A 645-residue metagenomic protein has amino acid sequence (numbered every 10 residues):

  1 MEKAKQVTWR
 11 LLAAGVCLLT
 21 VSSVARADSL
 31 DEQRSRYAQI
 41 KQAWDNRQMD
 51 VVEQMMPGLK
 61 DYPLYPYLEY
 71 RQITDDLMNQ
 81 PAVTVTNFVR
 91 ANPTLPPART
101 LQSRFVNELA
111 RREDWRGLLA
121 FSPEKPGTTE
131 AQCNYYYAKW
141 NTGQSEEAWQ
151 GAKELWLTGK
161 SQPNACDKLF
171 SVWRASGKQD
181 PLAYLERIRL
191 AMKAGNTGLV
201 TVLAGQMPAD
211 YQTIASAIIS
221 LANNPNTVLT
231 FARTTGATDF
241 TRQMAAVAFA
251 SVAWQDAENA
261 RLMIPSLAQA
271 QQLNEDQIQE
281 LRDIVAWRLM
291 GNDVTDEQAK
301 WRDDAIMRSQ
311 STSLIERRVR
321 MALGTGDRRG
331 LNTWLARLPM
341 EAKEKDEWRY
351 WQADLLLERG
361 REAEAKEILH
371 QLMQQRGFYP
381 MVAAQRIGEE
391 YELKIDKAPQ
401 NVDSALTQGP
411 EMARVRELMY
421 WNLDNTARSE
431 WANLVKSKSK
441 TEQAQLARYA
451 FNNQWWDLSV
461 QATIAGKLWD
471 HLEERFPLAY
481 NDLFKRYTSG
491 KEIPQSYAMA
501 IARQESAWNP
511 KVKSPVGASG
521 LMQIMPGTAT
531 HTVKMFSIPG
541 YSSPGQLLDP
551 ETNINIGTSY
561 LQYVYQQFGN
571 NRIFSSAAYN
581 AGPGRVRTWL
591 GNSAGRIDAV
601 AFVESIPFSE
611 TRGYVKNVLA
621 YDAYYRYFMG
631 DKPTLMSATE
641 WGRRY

Functional and structural regions predicted by a protein language model:
E2-A13: Bacterial N-terminal signal peptides that target proteins for export
T20-A25: N-terminal signal peptide c-region/cleavage motif recognized by signal peptidases
D28-R36, Q48, K60-Y67, N79 (+19 more regions): Generic helix N-cap/helix-start motif at coil->alpha-helix transitions
Q42, R71, D75, E108 (+8 more regions): Residue-level signature for tetratricopeptide repeat
N46, D75, N79, E108 (+8 more regions): Structural motif corresponding to the intra-repeat A-B loop/turn of tetratricopeptide repeats
V51-M55, P81-A91, D114-E124, E146-T158 (+13 more regions): Alpha-helical repeat scaffolds
Y70, Q269, R302, M307 (+4 more regions): Catalytic glycan-binding domains that act on GlcNAc-containing polysaccharides
Q72-T74, T86-R90, Q102-N107, R282-D293 (+1 more regions): Alpha-helical adaptor scaffolds
